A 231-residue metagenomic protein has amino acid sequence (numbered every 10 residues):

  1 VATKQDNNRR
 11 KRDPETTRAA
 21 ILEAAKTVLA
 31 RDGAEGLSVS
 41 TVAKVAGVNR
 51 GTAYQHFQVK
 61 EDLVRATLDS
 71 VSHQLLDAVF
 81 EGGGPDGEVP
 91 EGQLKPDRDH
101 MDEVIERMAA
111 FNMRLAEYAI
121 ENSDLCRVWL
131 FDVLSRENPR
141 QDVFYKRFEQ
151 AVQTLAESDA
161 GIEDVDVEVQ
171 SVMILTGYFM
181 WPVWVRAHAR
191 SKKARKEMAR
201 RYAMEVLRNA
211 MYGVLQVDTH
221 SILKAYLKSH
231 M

Functional and structural regions predicted by a protein language model:
V1-T16, T27, G83-P96, D218-M231: N-terminal intrinsically disordered/low-complexity leader segments
A2-K4, E121, Q153-S158, G177-M231: C-terminal peripheral helix-coil segments that are non-catalytic and often amphipathic
T16-T17, V48, E121: The short coil/loop that forms the "turn" connecting the two helices of the helix-turn-helix
A20, A24, V28-D62, A66-T67: Helix-turn-helix
T41, D69-L76, F80-G84: Short, basic, alpha-helical segments at the C-terminal edge of helix-turn-helix-like DNA-binding modules
V64-V71, R140, F144: Alpha-helical DNA-contacting segments of helix-turn-helix folds
V79, D102, E106, A110 (+5 more regions): Amphipathic alpha-helical packing segments from all-alpha helical-bundle domains
P90-D97, W129-S135, R190-S191: Short linear capping/connector segments at secondary-structure termini
